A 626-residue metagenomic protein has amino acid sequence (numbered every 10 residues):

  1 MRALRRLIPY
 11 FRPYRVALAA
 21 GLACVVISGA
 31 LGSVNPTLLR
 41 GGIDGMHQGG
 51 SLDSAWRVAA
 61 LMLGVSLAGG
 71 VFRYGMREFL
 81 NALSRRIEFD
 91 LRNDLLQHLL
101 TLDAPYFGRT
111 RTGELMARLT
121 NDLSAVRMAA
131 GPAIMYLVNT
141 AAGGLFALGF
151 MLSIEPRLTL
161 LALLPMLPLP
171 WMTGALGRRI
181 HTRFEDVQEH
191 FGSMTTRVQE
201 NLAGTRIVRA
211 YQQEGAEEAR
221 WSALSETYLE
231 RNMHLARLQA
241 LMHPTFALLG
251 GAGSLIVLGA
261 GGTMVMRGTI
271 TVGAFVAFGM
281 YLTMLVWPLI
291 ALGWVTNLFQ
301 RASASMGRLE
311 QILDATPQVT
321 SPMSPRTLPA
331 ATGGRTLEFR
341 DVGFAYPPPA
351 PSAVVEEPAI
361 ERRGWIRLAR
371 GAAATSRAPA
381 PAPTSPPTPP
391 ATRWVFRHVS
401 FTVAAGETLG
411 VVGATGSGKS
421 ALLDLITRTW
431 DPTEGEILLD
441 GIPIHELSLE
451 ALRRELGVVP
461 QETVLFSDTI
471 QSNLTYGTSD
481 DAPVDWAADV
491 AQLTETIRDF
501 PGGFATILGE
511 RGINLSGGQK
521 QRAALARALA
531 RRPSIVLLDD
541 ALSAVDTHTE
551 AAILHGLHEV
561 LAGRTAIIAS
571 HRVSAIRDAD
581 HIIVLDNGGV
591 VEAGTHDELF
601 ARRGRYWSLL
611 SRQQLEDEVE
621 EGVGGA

Functional and structural regions predicted by a protein language model:
R2-A3, F11, M76, L80-S84 (+3 more regions): Juxtamembrane loop-to-helix connectors within ABC transporter transmembrane domains
P13, A17-I27, P132-D186, G259-I270: Transmembrane helices of ABC transporter permease
L18-F72, F79, L152-R157, L255 (+1 more regions): Transmembrane helix-loop-helix hairpins at lipid-water interfaces of multipass membrane proteins, especially the type-1
M62-G69, R73, M166-P170, Q239-G253 (+1 more regions): Hydrophobic alpha-helical segments in the permease module
R85, N93-A117, N121-L123, T196-R220 (+5 more regions): Short intracellular "coupling" helices and adjacent cytoplasmic loop segments at the cytosolic face of multi-pass
A104-P105, N121-A130, I134, V138 (+6 more regions): An intracellular "coupling" helix at the cytosolic face of ABC transporter transmembrane type-1 domains
H190, Q213, R237, L285-D314: Cytosolic ends of transmembrane helices, especially the final helix of ABC transmembrane type-1 domains
A330-A626: ABC-type nucleotide-binding domain
